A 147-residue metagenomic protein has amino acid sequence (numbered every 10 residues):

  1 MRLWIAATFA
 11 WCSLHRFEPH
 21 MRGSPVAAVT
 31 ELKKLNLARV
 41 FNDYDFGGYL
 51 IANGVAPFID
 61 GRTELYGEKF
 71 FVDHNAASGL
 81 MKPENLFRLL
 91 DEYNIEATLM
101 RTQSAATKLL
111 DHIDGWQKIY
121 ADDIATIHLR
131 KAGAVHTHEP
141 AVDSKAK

Functional and structural regions predicted by a protein language model:
M1-F9: Signature aromatic-anchored transmembrane alpha helix within multi-pass, membrane-resident enzymes that catalyze glycan
A10-K147: Extracytoplasmic
